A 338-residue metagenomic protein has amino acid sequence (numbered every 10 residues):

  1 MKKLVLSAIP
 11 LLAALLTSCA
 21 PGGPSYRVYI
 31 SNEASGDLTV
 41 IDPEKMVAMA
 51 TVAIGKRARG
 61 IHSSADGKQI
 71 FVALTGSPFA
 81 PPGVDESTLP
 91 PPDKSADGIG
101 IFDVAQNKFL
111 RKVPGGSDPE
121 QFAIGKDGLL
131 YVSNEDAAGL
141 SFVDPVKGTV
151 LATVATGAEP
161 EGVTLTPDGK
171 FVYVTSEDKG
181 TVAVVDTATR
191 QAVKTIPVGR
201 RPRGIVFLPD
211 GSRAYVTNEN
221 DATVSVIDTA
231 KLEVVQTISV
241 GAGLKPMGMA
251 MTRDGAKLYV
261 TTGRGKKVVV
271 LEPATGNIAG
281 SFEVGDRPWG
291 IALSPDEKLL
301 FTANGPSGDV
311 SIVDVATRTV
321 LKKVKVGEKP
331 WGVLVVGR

Functional and structural regions predicted by a protein language model:
M1-I9: Bacterial N-terminal signal peptides that target proteins for export
A14-R338: Predominantly soluble domains enriched in secretory-pathway, periplasmic, or organellar proteins
